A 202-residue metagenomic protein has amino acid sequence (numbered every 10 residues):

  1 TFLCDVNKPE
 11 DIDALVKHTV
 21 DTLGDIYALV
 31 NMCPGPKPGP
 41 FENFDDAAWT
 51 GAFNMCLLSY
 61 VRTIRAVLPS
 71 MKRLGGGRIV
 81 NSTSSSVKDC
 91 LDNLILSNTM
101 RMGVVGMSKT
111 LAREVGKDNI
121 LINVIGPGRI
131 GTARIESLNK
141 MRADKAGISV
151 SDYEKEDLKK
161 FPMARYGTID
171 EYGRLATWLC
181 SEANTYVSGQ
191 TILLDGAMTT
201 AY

Functional and structural regions predicted by a protein language model:
M32-K37, A197: Conserved NAD(P)H cofactor-binding loop of Rossmann-fold oxidoreductase domains
P40-F41, A48-F53, D157: Substrate-binding pocket helix/loop in short-chain dehydrogenase/reductase
E42, D89-I95, K117-D118, E136 (+2 more regions): Active-site loop immediately N-terminal to the catalytic Tyr-X3-Lys motif of short-chain dehydrogenase/reductase
P69, R113-E114, T185: Alpha-helical segment proximal to the catalytic Tyr-Lys
V80-G103, S108-K117, R129-I130: Catalytic loop of short-chain dehydrogenase/reductase
D89, T177, S188-Y202: Short C-terminal tail/terminal secondary-structure segment of NAD(P)H-dependent dehydrogenase/reductase domains
G116, L121, V187-G189: Short, small/polar-rich loop/turn modules that mediate ligand/substrate recognition or access, typified
